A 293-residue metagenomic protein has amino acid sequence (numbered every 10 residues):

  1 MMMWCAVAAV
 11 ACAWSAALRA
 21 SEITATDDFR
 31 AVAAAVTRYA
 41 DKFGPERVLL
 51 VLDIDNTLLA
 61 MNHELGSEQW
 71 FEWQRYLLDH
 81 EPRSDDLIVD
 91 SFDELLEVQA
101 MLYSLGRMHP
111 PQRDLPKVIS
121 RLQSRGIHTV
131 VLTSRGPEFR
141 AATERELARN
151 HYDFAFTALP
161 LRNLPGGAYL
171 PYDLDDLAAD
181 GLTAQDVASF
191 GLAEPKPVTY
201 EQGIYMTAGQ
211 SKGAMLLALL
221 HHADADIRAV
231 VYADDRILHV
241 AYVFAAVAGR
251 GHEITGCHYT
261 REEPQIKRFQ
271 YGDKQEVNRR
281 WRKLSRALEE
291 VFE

Functional and structural regions predicted by a protein language model:
M1-C5: Bacterial N-terminal signal peptides that target proteins for export
A6-A8, I23, E97, D226 (+2 more regions): Generic detection of intrinsically disordered/low-complexity segments and helix-coil linkers/edges
A8, K42-G44, A223-D224: N-terminal hydrophobic alpha-helix used for membrane targeting or insertion
V10-C12: Hydrophobic core
S21-A178, D186-A188, M206, Y271: Alpha-helical substrate-recognition element adjacent to the catalytic core
R125-I127, G136-E293: C-terminal cap/substrate-recognition subdomain and adjoining C-terminal extension of metal-dependent phosphatase-like
